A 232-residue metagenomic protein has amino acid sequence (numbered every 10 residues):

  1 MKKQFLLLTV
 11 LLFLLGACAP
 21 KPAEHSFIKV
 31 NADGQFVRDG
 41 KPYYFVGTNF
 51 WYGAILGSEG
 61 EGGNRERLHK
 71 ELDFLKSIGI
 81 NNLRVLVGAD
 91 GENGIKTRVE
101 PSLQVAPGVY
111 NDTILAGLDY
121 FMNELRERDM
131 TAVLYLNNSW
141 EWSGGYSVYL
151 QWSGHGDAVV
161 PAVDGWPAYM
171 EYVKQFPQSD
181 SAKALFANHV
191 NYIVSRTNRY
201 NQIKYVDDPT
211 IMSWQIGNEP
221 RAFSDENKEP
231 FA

Functional and structural regions predicted by a protein language model:
K2-L8: Sec-dependent signal peptide recognition, specifically the positively charged N-region followed immediately by
V10-L12: Short, linear, compositionally biased motifs with a strong N-terminal bias
L15-A17: C-terminal motif of bacterial Sec signal peptides marking the signal peptidase cleavage site
A19-P22: Bacterial lipoprotein signal-peptidase II cleavage site
H25-A232: Active-site mouth of glycoside hydrolases
